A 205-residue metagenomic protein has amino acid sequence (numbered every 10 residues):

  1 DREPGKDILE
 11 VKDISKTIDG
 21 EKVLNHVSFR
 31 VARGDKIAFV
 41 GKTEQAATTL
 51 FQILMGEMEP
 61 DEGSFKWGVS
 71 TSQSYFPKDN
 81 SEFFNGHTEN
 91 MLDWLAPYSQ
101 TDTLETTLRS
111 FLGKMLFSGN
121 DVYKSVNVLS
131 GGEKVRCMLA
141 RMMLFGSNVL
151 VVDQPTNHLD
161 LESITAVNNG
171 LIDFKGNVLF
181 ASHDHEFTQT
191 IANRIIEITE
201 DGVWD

Functional and structural regions predicted by a protein language model:
E3-D205: ABC ATP-binding cassette signature C-motif
